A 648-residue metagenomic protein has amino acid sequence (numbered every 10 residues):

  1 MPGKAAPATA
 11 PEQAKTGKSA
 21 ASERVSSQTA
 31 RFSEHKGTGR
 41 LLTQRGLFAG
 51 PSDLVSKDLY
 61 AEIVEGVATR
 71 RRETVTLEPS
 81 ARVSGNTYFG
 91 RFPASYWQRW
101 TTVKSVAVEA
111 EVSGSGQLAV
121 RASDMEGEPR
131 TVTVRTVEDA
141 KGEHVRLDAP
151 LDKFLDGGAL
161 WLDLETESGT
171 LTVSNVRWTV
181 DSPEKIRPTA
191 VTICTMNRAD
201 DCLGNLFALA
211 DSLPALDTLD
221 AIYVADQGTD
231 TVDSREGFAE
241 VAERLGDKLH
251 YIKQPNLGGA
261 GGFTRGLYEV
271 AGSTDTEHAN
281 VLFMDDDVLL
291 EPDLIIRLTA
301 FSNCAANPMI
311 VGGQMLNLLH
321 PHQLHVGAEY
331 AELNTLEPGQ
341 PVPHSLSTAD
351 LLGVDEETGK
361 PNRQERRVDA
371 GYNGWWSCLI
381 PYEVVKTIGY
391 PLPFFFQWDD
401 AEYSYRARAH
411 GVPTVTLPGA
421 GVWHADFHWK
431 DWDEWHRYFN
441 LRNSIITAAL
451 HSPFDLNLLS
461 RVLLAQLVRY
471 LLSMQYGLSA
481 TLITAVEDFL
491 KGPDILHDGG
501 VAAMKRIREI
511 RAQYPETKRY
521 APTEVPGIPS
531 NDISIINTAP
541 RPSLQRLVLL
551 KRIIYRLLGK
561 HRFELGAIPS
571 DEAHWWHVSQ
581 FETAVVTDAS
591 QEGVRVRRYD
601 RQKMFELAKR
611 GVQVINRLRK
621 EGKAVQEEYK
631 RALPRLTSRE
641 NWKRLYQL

Functional and structural regions predicted by a protein language model:
P2-A159, L164-E165, R442-L648: Terminal low-complexity segments of carbohydrate-biosynthetic enzymes
S174-D181, L417-D433: Active-site donor/metal-binding and catalytic loop motifs of nucleotide-sugar-dependent glycosylation enzymes
P188-A190, A221, E402: Cell-envelope/extracellular polymer assembly enzymes that use nucleotide-activated donors
L209-I252: Acidic donor-binding segment of Leloir-type glycosyltransferases
D275-L289: Short beta-strand-to-loop acidic/aromatic patch adjacent to the donor-nucleotide binding site
D293-P341: Conserved donor NDP-sugar-binding/catalytic core segment of glycosyltransferases
V342-S377: A recurrent flexible, glycine/aromatic-enriched loop bordering the glycosyltransferase active site that acts as
D369-S377, K386-Y405, G411-L417: Donor nucleotide-sugar recognition loop
